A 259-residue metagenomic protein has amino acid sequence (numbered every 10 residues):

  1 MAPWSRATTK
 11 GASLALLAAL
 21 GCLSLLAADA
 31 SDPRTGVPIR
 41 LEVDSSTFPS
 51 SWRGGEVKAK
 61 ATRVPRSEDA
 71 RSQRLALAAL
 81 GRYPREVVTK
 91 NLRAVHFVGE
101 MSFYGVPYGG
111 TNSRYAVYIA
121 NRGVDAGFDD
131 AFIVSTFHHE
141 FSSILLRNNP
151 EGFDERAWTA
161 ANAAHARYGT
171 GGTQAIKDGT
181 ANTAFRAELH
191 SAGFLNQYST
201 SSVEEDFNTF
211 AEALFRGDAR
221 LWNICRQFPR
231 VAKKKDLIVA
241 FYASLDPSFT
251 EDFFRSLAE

Functional and structural regions predicted by a protein language model:
A2-A15: Bacterial N-terminal signal peptides that target proteins for export
W4, E86, Q197-T200: A general structural signal for short secondary-structure junctions and capping/turn motifs
S13-S24: Bacterial N-terminal signal peptides
L25-T35, E251-E259: Short amphipathic alpha-helical segments
A27-R71, V95-F97, K177-E188, T200 (+3 more regions): Non-catalytic architectural context of zinc metalloproteases
G55-S113: Auxiliary, metal-adjacent structural segments of Zn-dependent hydrolase domains
F97-E259: Active-site-flanking segments in enzyme catalytic domains
